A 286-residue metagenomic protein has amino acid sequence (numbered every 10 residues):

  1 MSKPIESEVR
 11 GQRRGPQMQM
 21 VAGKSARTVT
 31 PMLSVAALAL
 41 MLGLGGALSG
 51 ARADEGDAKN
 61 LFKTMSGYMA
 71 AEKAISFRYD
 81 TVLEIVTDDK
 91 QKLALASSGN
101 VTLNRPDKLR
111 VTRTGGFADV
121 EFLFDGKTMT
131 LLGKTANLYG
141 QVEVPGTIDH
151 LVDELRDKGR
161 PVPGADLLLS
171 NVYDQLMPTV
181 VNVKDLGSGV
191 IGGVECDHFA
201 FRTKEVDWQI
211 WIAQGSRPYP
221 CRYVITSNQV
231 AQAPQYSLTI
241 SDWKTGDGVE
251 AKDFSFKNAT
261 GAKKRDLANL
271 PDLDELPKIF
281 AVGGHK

Functional and structural regions predicted by a protein language model:
M1-T30: N-terminal secretory signal peptides that target proteins for export/translocation
S34-G46: Bacterial N-terminal signal peptides
A47-D54: Sec/Tat signal peptide C-region and signal peptidase I cleavage site
D54-L138, P218: N-terminal mature ectodomain segment of secretory-pathway/periplasmic proteins
D54-L61, A70, D89, L93 (+5 more regions): Flexible, processing/modification-adjacent segments and terminal tails in exported/periplasmic/extracellular proteins
E55-A58, D80, A118, T130-L132 (+2 more regions): Gly/Pro-enriched, hydrophobic low-complexity segments that function as extracytoplasmic propeptides/linkers
E275-L276: C-terminal low-complexity, charged extensions that often adopt amphipathic alpha-helices
